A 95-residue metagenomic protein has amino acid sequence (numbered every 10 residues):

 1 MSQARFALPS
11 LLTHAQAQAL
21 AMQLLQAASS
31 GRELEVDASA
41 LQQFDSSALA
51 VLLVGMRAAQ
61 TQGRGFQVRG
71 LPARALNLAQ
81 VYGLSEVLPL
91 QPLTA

Functional and structural regions predicted by a protein language model:
M1-F44, V54-A95: STAS-like cytosolic regulatory interaction modules
